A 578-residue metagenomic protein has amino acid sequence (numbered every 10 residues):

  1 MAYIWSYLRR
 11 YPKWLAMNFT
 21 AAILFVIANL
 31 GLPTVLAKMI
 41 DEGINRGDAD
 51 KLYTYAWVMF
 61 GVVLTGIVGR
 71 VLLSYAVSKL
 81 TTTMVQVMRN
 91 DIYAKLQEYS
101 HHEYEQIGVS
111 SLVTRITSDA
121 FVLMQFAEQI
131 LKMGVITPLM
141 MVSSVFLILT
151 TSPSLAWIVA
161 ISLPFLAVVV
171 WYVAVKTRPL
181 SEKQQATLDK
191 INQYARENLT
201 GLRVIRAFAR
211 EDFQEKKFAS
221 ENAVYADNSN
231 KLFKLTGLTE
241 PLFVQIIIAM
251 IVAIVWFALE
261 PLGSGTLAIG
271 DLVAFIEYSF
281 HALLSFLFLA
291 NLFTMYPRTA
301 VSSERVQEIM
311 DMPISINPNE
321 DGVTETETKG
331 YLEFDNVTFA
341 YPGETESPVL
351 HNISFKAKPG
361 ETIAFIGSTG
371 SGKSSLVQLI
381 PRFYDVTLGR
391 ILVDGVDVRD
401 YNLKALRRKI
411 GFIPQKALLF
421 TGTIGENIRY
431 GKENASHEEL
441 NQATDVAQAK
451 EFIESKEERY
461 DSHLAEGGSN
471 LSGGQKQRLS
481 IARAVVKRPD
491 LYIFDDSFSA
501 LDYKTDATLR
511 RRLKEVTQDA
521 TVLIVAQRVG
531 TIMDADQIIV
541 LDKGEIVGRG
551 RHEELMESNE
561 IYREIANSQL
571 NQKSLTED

Functional and structural regions predicted by a protein language model:
M1, T20-A21, A28-D41, V62-V109 (+12 more regions): Juxtamembrane helix-loop junctions of ABC transporter transmembrane domains
M1-N29, L36, I44-V58, L73-V77 (+14 more regions): Membrane-integrated ABC transporters
R9-P12, V77, E98-H102, S118-A127 (+9 more regions): An intracellular "coupling" helix at the cytosolic face of ABC transporter transmembrane type-1 domains
R10, W14-I27, V62-T65, Q129-Q184 (+1 more regions): Transmembrane helices of ABC transporter permease
D48-K51, S143, L147-P164, K231-R305 (+1 more regions): Helix-loop-helix
I92, L96, I205, V306 (+1 more regions): Helix-loop junctions and hydrophobic alpha-helical segments within the transmembrane domains of large membrane
I314-E327: Pre-NBD coupling/linker segments of ABC/ABC-like ATPases
T326-D578: ABC-type nucleotide-binding domain
